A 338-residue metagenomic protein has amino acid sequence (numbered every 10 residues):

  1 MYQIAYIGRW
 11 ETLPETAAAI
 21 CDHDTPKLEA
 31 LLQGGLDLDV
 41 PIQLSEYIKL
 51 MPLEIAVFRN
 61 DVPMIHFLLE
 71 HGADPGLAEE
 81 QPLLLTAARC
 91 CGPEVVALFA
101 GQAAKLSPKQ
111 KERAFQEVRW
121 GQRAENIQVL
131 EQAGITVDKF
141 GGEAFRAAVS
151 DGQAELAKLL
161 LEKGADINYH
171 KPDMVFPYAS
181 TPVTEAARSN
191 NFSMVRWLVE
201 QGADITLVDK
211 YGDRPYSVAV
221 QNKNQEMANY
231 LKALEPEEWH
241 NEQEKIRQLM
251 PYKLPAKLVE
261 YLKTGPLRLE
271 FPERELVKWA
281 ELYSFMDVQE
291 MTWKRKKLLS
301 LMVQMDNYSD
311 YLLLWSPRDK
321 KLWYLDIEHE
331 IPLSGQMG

Functional and structural regions predicted by a protein language model:
Y6-A18, P41-I55, L77-T86, P108-E117 (+3 more regions): Ankyrin-repeat boundary/"N-cap" motif
E11-T12, I48, Y211-D213, S217-L314: A surface-exposed partner-binding patch
A18-H23, M51-D61, T86-G92, Q116-R123 (+4 more regions): Ankyrin repeat A-helix N-terminal signature
D24-Q33, D61-E70, C91-G101, Q122-Q132 (+3 more regions): Ankyrin repeat structural motif
G35-D39, G72-G76, A103-L106, G134-V137 (+2 more regions): The conserved C-terminal loop/turn that links adjacent ankyrin repeats
I55-W120: A generic tandem-repeat structural signature
D138, F145-H240: Elongated, non-catalytic scaffold/linker segments and compositionally distinctive motifs
D319-G338: A short, surface-exposed interaction/processing loop segment used at functional sites
